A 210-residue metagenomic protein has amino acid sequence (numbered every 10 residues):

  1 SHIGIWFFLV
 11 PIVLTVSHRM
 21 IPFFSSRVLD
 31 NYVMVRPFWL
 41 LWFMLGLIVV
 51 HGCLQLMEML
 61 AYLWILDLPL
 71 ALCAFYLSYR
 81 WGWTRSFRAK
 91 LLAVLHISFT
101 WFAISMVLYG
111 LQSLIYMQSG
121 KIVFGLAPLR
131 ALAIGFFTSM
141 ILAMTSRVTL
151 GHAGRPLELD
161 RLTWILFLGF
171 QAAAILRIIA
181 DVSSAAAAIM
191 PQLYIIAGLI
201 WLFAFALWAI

Functional and structural regions predicted by a protein language model:
S1, T15-P37, C53-I65, L77-H96 (+4 more regions): Juxtamembrane membrane-water interface segments of multi-pass membrane proteins, especially cytoplasmic-side
S1-V13, G125-F136, L199: Alpha-helical transmembrane segments
I3-I5, W64-C73, A197-I200: Hydrophobic core segments of alpha-helical transmembrane domains in multi-pass membrane proteins
L9, R36-L47, V94-V107, W164-A174: Small-residue-rich segments of transmembrane alpha-helices in multi-pass membrane proteins, especially helix faces
L9-L14, P69-Y79, S139, L202-L207: Alpha-helical transmembrane segments and their membrane-interface exit regions
V10, R19, T100-A103, R130-V148 (+3 more regions): Core segments of alpha-helical transmembrane spans in multipass integral membrane proteins
G46-G52, C73-Y76, A173-R177: Hydrophobic, membrane-inserted alpha-helices
L70-Y79, H96-M106, F136: Specific transmembrane alpha-helix
